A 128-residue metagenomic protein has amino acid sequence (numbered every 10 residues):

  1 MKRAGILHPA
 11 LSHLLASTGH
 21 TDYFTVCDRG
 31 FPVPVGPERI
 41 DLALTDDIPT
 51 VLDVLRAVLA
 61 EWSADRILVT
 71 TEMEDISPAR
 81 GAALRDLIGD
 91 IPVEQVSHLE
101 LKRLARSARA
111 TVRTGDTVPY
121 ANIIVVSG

Functional and structural regions predicted by a protein language model:
M1-P37, D41-A43: Long, hydrophobic N-terminal alpha-helical segment
A10-S17, D53, A57-A60, A83 (+1 more regions): Alpha-helical scaffold segments in soluble metabolic enzymes
G19-D22, G36-P37, S63-A64, R106-A108 (+1 more regions): Short coil/turn connectors at secondary-structure junctions
P37-A43, D90-V93, R109: Active-site regions of enzymes building and remodeling cell-envelope glycoconjugates
P37-R66: A phosphate-binding glycine/aspartate-rich beta-alpha loop in the early core of alpha/beta enzymes
V58-L101: Mid-chain, well-packed structural core segment of small domains
V96-V112: RNase H-like (RuvC/DEDD) metal-dependent nuclease/polynucleotide-processing core
A108-G128: C-terminal edge-of-domain segments
